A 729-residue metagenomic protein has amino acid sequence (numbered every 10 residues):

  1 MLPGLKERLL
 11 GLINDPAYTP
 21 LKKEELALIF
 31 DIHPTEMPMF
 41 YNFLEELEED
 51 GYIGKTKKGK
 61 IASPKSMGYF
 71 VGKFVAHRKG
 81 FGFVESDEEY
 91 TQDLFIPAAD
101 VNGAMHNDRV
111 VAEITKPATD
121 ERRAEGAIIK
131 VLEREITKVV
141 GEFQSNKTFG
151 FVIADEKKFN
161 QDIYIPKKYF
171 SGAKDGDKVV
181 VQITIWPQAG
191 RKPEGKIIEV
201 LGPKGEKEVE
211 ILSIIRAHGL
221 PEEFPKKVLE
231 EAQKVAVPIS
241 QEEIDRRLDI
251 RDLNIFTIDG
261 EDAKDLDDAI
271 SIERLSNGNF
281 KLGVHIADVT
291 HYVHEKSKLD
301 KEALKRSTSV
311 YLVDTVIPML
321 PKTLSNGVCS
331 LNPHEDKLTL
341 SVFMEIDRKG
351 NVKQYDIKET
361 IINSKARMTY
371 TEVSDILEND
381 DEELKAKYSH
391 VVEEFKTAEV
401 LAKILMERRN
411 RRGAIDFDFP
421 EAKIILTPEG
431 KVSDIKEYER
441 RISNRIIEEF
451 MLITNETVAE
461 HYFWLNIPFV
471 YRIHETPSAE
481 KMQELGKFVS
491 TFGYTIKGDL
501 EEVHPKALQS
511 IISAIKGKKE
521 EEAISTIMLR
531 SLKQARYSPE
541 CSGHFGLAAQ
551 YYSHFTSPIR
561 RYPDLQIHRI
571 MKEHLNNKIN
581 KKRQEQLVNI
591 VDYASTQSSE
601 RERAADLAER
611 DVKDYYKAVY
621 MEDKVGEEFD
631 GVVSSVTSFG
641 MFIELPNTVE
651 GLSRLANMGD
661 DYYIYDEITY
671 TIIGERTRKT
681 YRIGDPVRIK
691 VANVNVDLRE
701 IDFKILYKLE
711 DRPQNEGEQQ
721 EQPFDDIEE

Functional and structural regions predicted by a protein language model:
M1-G283, T290-D336, R367, S374-D375 (+2 more regions): Charge-lined substrate channels and their catalytic hotspots, especially those that engage the 3′ end of RNA
M1-P3, T19-P20, M39, Y707-E729: Intrinsically disordered, low-complexity mixed-charge segments
L28, V180, W186-P187, P203 (+8 more regions): Electropositive polyanion-binding surfaces
T91-P97, F159-I165, V649-Y665, P713-E718: A short macromolecule-binding patch
S653, E675-T677, D711: Short, intrinsically disordered low-complexity segments
R678-I683: Divalent-cation-assisted or electrostatically stabilized phosphate/pyrophosphate-binding catalytic cores
